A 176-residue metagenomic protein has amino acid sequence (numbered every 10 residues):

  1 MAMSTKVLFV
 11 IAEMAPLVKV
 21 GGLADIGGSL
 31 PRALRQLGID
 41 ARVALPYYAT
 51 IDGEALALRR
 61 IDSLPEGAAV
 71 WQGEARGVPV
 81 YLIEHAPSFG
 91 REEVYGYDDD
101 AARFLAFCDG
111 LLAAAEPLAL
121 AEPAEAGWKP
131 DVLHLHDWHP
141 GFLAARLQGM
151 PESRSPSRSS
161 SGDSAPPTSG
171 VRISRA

Functional and structural regions predicted by a protein language model:
M1-A176: Catalytic cores of nucleotide-sugar-dependent glycosyltransferases that transfer UDP/GDP/TDP-activated
